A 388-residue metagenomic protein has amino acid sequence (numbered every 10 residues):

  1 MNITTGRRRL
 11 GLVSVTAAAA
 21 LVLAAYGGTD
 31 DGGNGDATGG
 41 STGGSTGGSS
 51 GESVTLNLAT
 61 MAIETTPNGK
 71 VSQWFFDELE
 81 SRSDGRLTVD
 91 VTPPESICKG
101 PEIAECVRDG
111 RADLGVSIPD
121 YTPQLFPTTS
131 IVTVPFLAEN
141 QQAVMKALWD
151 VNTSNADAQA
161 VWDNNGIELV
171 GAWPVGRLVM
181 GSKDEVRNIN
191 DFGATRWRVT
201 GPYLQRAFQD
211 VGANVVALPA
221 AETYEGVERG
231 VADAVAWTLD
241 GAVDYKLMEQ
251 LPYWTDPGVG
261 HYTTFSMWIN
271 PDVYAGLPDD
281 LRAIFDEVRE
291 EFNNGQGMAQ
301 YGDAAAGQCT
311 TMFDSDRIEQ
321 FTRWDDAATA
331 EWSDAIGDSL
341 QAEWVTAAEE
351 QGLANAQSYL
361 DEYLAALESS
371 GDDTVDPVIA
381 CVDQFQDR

Functional and structural regions predicted by a protein language model:
N2-G6, S14-T16, G27-A143, W162 (+1 more regions): N-terminal secretory/targeting leader peptides
L21-A25: C-terminal motif of bacterial Sec signal peptides marking the signal peptidase cleavage site
E139-Q159: A gly/proline- and charged-residue-enriched helix-loop-helix capping module
